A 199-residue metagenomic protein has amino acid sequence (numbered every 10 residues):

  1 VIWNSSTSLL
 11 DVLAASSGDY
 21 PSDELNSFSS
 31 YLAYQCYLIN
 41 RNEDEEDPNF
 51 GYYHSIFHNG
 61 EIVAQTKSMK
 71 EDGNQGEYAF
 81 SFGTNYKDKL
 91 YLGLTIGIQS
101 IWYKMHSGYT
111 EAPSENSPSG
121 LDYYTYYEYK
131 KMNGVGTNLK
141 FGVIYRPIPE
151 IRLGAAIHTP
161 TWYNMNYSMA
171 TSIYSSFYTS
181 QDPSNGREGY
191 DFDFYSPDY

Functional and structural regions predicted by a protein language model:
V1-Y199: Outer-membrane beta-barrel porins/channels
